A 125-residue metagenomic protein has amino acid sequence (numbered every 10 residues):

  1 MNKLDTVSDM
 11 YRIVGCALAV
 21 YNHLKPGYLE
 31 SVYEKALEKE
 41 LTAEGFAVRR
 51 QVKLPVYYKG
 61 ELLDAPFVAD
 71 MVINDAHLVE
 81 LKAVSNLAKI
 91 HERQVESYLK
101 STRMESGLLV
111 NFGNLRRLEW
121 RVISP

Functional and structural regions predicted by a protein language model:
M1-A47, S106, L115-R116, I123-P125: Solvent-exposed, charged helical/coil patches that constitute nucleic-acid or partner-interaction surfaces
N2-V14, L18, Y57-I73, H77: Accessory recognition modules or surfaces
K25, A69-L87, Y98: Conserved catalytic cores of phosphodiester-cleaving nucleases, focusing on short active-site segments
A36, A43, R49, D64-V68 (+2 more regions): Short connector loops at helix/strand junctions that flank enzyme active sites, especially segments positioning acidic
T42-E44, K59-A65, N74, F112 (+1 more regions): Short strand-coil-strand connectors
E44-Y58: A short acidic/basic microdomain associated with nuclease active sites
K82-P125: Nucleic-acid nuclease catalytic cores
